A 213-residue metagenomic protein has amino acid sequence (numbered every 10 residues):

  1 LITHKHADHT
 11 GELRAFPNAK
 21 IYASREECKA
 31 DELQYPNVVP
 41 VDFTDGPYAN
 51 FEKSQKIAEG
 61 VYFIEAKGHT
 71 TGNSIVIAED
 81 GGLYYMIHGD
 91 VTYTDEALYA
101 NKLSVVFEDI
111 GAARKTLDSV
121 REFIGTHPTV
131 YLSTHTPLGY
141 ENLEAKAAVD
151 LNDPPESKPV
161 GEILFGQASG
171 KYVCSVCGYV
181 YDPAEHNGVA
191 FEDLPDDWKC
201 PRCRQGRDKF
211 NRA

Functional and structural regions predicted by a protein language model:
L1-A23: Active-site metal-binding motif and surrounding structural segment of the metallo-beta-lactamase
A15, K20-E65, E108-P128: Metallo-beta-lactamase
S54-Q55, Y62-K67, T71-L143: Metallo-beta-lactamase
Y140-G161: Short, electropositive alpha-helical surface patch
A168-G170, D196: Short metal-coordination and nucleic-acid-contact micro-motifs, chiefly zinc-binding Cys/His arrays
C174-C177, C200-C203: Short cysteine-rich clusters marking metal-coordination/redox-active sites
P183-A184, K209-R212: Short, non-ligating residues that shape and space the ligands of small metal-coordination modules and catalytic
H186-W198: Short linker/helix segments within small regulatory modules
